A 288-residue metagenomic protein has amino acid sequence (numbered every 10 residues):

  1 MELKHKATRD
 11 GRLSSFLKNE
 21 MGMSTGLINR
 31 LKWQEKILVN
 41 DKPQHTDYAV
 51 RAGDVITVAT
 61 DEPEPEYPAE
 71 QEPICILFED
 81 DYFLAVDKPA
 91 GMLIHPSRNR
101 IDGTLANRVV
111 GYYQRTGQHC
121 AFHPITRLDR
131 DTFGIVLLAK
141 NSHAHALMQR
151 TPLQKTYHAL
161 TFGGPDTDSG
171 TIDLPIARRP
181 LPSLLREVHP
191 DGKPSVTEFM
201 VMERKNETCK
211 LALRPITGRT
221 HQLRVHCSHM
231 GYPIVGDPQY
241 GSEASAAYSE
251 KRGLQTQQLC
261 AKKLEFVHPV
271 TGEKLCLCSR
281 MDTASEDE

Functional and structural regions predicted by a protein language model:
M1-E288: RNA pseudouridine synthases
